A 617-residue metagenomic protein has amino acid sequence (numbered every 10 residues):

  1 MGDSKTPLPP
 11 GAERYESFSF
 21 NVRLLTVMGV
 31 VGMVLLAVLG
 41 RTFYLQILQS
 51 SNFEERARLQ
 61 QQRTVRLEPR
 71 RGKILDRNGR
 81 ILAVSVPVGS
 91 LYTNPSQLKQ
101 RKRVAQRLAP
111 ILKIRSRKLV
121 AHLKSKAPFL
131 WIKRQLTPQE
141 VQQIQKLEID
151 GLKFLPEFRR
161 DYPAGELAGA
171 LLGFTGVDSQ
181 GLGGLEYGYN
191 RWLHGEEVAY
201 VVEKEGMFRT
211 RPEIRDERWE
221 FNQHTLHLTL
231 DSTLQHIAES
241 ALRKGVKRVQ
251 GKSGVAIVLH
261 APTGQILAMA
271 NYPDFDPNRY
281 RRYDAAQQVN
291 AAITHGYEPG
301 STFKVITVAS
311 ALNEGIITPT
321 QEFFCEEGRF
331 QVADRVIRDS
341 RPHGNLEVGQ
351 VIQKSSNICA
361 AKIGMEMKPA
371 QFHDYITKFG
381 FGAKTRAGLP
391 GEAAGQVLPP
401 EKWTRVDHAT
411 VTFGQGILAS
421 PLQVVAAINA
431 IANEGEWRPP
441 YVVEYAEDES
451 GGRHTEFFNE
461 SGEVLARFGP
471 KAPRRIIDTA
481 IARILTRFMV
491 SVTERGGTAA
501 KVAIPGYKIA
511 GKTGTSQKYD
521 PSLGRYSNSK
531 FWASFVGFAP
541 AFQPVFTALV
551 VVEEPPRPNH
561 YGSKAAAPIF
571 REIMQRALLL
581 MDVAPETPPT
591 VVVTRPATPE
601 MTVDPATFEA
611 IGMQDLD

Functional and structural regions predicted by a protein language model:
M1-Y280, A291, G296, K368-G382 (+4 more regions): Periplasmic/cell-envelope proteins involved in peptidoglycan metabolism and beta-lactam response
G2-R14, A83, K204-E217, L230 (+5 more regions): Beta-lactam-recognizing serine transpeptidase/beta-lactamase-like catalytic domain environment
